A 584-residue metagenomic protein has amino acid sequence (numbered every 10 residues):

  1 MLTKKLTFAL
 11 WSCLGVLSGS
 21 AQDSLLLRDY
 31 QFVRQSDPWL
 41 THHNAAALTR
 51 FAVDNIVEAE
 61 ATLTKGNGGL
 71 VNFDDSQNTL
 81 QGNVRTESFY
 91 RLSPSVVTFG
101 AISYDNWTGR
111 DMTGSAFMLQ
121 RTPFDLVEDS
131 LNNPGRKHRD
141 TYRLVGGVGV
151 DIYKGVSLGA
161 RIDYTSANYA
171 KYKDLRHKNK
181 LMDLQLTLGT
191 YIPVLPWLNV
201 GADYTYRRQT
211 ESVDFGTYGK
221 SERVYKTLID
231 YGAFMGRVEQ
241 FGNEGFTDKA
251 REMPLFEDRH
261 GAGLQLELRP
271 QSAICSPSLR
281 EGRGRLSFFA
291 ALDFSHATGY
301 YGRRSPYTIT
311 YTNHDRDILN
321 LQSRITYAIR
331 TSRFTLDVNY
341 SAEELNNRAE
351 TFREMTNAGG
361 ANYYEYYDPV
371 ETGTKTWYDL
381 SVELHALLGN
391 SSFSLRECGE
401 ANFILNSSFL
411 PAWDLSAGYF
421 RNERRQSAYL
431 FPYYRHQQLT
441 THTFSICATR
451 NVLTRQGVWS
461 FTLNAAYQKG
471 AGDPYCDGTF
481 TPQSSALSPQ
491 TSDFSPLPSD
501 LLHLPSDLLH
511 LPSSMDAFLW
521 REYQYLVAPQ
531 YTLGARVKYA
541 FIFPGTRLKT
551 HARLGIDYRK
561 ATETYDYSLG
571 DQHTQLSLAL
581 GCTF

Functional and structural regions predicted by a protein language model:
Q22-Q35, A47-G68, T98, L158: Transmembrane beta-strand segments of Gram-negative outer membrane beta-barrel proteins
S24-L26, P196, Q572-F584: Outer-membrane beta-barrel "beta-signal"
F51-A59, P94-G100, K154-L158, P196-V200 (+9 more regions): Outer-envelope beta-barrel architecture signal
V57-K65, G100-N106, A160-S166, A202-R208 (+9 more regions): Transmembrane beta-barrel strands of outer-membrane/channel proteins
E60-Q81, P123: Surface-exposed strand-loop-strand hairpins of Gram-negative outer-membrane beta-barrel proteins
V71-Q77, D111-M118, E128-H138, K173-N179 (+9 more regions): Extracellular/periplasm-exposed beta-strand and loop segments of Gram-negative cell-envelope proteins, dominated by
V84-Y90, L144-V150, L186-I192, A262-P270 (+9 more regions): Residues on the lipid-exposed face of transmembrane beta-strands in outer-membrane beta-barrel proteins
G149-K173, L181-T187, A291-R304, D337-R348: Surface-exposed extracellular loop regions of Gram-negative outer-membrane beta-barrel proteins
